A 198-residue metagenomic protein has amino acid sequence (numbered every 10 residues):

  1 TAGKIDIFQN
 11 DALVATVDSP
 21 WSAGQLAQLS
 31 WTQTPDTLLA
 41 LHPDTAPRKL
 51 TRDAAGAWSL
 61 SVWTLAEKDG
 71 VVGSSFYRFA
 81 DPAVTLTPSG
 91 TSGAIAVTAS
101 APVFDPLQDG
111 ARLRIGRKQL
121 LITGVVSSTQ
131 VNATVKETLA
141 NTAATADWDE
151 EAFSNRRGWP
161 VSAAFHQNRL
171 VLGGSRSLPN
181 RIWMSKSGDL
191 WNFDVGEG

Functional and structural regions predicted by a protein language model:
T1, D36-L41, L170-G174: Short beta-strand elements that form the blades of beta-propeller/WD-repeat-like and other beta-sheet-rich scaffold
T1-V14: Nucleic acid-processing catalytic cores of prokaryotic defense/repair systems
G3-D6, A46-L50, L178-M184: Structural motif
D11-D36, N141-A152: Aromatic/His-enriched, Gly/Pro-containing loop or helix-boundary segments that lie immediately adjacent to catalytic
A12-T16, R52, W58-W148: Autoprocessing Asn-cyclization modules and mimics
P20, T34-P35, A40-D44, R52: Alpha-mannosidase-like glycoside hydrolase catalytic domains involved in N-glycan trimming, generalizing to other
W21, A146-R169, G174-G198: Beta-propeller and closely related beta-pinwheel folds
A27-Q28, G110, G158-V161: Generic recognition of flexible, low-complexity loop/linker segments
